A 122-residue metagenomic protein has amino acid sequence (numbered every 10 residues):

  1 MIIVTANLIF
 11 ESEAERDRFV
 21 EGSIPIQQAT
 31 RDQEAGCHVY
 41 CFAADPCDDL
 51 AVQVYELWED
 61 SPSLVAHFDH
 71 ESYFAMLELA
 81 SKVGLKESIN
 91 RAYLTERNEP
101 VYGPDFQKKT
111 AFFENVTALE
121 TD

Functional and structural regions predicted by a protein language model:
I2-H38, F42: N-terminal first-folded block
I2-I9, C41-H70: Short, well-ordered beta-strand segments in beta-rich or mixed alpha/beta enzyme and ligand-binding folds
A14, D49, E71, A75: Short alpha-helical
R16-R18, L50-V52, L64, V101-Y102: Short acidic, gly/pro-rich beta-turn/loop elements at beta-sheet edges and active-site/ligand-binding grooves
P25-C37, L57-L94: An amphipathic, aromatic/His-enriched active-site/gating alpha helix that lines ligand/cofactor pockets
C41-L50, M76-D122: Glycine-rich beta-strand-turn "strand-cap" elements at beta-sheet edges
